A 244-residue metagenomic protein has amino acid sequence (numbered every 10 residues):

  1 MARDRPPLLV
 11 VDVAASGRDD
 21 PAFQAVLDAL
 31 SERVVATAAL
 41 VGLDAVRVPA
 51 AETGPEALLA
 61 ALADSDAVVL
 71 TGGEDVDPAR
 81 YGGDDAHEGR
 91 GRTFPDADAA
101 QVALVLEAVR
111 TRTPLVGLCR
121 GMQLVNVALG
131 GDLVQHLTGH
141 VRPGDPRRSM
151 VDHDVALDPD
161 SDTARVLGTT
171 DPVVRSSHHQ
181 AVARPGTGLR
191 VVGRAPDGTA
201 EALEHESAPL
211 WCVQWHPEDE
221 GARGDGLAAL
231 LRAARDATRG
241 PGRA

Functional and structural regions predicted by a protein language model:
M1-T113, V127, V134, T138-V151 (+7 more regions): N-terminal beta1-alpha1 cap of cysteine-dependent amidohydrolase-like domains
G117, G121, N126, G130: Gly/Ala-rich beta-loop-alpha elbow adjacent to hydrolase catalytic centers
A164-V174: Catalytic cores of DNA base-excision repair glycosylases
G188, E206-L210: Beta-strand-turn-beta hairpins that frame and shape the catalytic cleft of phosphate-ester-processing enzymes
T199-E204: Short, surface-exposed beta-strand/loop micro-motifs that present aromatic residues
